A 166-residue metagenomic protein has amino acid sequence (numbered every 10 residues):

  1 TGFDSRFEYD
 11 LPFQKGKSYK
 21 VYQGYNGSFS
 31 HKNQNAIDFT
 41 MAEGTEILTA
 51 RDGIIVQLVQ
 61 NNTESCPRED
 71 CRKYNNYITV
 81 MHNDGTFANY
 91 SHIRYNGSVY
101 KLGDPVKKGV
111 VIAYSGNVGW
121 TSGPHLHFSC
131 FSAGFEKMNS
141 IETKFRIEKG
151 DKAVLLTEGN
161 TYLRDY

Functional and structural regions predicted by a protein language model:
T1-Y74, R164-Y166: Surface-exposed, glycine-biased beta-strand/turn segments
F7-Y9, F13, L102-K107, S129-Y166: Acidic, glycine-rich catalytic/binding loops that coordinate metals and/or anionic ligands
K20-Y22, D38, I47-T49, I78-M81 (+3 more regions): Structural recognition of the beta-strand scaffold that forms the well-ordered cores of secreted hydrolase catalytic
Q23, Q57, H92-Y95, N117 (+1 more regions): A residue-level detector for short acidic-glycine micro-motifs
A42, T86-G109: Short histidine-centered loop motifs in beta-beta connectors
A42, V110, T121-G123, A133-K137: Catalytic cores of extracellular degradative/oxidative enzymes
E46-Q57, V99-S115: Short, well-structured beta-strand-loop connectors
L58-K73, V110-L126: Flexible, gly/ser-rich surface segments that form the specificity/activation loops bordering the active-site cleft
